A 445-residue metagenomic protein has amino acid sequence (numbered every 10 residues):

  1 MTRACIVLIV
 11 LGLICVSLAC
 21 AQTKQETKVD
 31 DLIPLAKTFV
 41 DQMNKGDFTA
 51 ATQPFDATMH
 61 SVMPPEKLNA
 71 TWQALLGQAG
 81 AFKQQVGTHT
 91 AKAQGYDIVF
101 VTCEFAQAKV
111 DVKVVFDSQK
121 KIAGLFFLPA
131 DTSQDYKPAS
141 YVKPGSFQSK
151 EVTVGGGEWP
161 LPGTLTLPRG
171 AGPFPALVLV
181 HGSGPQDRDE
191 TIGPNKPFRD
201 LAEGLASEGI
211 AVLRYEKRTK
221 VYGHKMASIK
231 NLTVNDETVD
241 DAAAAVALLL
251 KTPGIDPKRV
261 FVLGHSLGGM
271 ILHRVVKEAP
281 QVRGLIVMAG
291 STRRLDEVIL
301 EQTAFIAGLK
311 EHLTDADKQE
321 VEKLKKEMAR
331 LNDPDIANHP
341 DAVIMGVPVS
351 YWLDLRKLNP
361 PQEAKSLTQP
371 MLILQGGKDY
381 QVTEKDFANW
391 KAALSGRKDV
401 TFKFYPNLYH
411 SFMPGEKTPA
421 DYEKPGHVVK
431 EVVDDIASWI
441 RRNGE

Functional and structural regions predicted by a protein language model:
P34, T49-Y96: Short solvent-exposed beta->alpha transition segments
S133-A171: N-terminal cap/lid segment of alpha/beta-hydrolase-fold proteins
V180-I210, R214-E237, A307, M413-Y422: Cap/lid segment of the alpha/beta-hydrolase catalytic domain
N231-P253: Alpha/beta-hydrolase active-site loop
L248-I306: Primarily recognizes the serine-hydrolase "nucleophile elbow" in alpha/beta-hydrolase and SGNH/GDSL folds
G284-S366: Accessory cap/linker subdomain of secreted extracellular hydrolases
L367, I373-Q375: Short beta-strand/loop motif that positions the catalytic acidic residue of the alpha/beta-hydrolase fold
L408-S411, K417-E445: Catalytic active-site module of serine/aspartate enzymes centered on a nucleophile-bearing elbow/loop
